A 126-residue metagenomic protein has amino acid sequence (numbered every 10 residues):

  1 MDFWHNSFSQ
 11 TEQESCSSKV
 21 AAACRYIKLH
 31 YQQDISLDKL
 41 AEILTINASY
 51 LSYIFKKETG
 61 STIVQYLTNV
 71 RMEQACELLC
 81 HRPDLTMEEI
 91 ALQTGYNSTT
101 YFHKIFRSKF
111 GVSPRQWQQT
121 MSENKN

Functional and structural regions predicted by a protein language model:
M1-S15, A21-S36, F55, T59 (+3 more regions): Basic, amphipathic alpha-helical hairpins
E14-S17, D34, Y66-N69, W117: Non-catalytic, surface-exposed connector residues within folded enzymatic/regulatory domains
C24-R25, L29, D38, K57-N97 (+1 more regions): Terminal helix-turn-helix DNA-binding modules in bacterial transcription factors
Q32-E42, I46, I54, T68 (+2 more regions): C-terminal output/effector regions of signal-responsive regulators
K39-N47, L51, F55, E89-N97 (+2 more regions): Append "Primarily bacterial transcriptional regulators
K104-N126: …primarily DNA-binding HTH/wHTH and HhH modules…
